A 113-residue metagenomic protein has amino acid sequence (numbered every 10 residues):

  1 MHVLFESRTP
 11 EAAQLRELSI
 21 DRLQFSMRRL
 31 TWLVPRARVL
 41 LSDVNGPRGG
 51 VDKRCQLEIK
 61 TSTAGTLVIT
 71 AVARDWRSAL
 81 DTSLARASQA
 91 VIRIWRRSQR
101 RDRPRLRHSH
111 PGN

Functional and structural regions predicted by a protein language model:
M1-N113: N-terminal, polar/charged subdomain of small-to-medium soluble alpha/beta proteins
